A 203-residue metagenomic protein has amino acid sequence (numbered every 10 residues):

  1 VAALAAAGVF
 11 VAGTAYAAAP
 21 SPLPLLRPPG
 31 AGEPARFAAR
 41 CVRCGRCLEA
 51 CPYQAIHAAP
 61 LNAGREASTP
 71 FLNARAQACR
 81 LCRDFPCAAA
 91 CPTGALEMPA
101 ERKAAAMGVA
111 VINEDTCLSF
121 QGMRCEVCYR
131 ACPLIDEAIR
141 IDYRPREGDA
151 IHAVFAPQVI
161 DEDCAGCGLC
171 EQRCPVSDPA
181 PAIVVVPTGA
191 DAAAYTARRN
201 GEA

Functional and structural regions predicted by a protein language model:
V1-A203: Non-ligating segments of multi-cofactor redox enzymes
